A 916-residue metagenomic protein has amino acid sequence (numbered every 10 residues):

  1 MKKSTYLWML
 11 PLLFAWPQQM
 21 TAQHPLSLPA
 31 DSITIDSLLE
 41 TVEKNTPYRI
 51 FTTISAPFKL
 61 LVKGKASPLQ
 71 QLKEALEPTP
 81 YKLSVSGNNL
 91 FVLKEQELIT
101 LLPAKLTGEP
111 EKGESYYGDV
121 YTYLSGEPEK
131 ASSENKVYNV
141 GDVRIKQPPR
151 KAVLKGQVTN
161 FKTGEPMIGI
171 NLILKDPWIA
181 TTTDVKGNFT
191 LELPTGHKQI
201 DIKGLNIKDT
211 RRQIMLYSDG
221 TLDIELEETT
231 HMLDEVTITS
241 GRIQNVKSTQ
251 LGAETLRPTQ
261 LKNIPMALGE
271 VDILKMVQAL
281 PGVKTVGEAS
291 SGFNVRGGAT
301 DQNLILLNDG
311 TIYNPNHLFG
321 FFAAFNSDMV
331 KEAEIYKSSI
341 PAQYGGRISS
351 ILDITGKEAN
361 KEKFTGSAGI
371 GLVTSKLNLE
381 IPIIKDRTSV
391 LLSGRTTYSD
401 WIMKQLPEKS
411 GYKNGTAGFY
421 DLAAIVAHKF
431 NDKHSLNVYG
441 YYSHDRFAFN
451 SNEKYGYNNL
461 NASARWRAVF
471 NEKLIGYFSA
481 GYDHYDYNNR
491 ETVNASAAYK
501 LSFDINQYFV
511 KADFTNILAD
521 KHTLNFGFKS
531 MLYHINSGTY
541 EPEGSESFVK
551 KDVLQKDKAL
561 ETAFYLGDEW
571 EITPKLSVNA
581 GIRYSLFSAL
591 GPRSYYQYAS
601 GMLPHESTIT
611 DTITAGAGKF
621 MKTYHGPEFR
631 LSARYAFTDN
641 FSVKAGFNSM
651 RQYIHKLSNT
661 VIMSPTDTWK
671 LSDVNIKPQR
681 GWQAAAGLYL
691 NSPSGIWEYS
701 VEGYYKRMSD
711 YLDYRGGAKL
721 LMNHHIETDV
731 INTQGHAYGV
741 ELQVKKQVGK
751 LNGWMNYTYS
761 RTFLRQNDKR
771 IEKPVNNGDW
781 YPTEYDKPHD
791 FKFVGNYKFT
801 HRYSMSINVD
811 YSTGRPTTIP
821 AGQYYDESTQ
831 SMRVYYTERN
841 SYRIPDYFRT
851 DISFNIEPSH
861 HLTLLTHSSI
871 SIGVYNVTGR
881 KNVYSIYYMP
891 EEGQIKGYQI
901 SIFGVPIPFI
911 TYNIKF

Functional and structural regions predicted by a protein language model:
A22-L26, R49-L60, K146-K151, N171-K175 (+3 more regions): N-terminal periplasmic "start-of-domain" segments of outer-membrane beta-barrel proteins
Y116-I145, A180, N206-K208, G220 (+5 more regions): Periplasmic N-terminal accessory/gating domains of Gram-negative outer-membrane beta-barrel systems
V373-T396, K409-R446, K454-Y482, L518-A519: Transmembrane beta-barrel wall of Gram-negative outer-membrane proteins
K433-F509, T539, S545, K551-D557 (+1 more regions): Flexible loop and strand-edge segments within Gram-negative outer membrane beta-barrel domains
D486-N488, H534-E546, K550, S588-D611 (+5 more regions): Surface-exposed extracellular loop regions of Gram-negative outer-membrane beta-barrel proteins, predominantly
Q507-D513, V553, E561, L671-K677 (+5 more regions): Outer membrane beta-barrel strand-and-loop segments of large Gram-negative receptors, especially TonB-dependent
Y705-R707, T728-A821: Gram-negative outer-membrane beta-barrel transporters
R802, Y811-Q830, P845-D851, N855-F916: C-terminal beta-signal and adjacent terminal beta-strands/loops of Gram-negative outer-membrane beta-barrel proteins
